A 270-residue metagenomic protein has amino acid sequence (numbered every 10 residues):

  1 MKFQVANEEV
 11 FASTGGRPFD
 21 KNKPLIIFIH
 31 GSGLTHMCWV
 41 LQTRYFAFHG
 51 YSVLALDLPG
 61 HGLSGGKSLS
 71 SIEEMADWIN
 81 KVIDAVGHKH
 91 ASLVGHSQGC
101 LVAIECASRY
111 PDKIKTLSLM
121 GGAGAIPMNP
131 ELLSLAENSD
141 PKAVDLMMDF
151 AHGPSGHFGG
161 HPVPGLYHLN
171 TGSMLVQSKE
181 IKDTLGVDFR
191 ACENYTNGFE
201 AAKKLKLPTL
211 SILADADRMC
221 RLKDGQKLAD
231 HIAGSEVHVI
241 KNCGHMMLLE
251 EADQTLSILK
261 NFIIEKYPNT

Functional and structural regions predicted by a protein language model:
M1-I26, F48-Y51, K89, K260-T270: Alpha/beta-hydrolase fold catalytic core
N7-E9, S13-G15, V40-F48, S52-Q98 (+1 more regions): Active-site loop/oxyanion-hole signature of alpha/beta-hydrolase fold enzymes
G31-L34, S97: Active-site glycine-rich loops that stabilize anionic/oxyanionic intermediates across multiple enzyme folds
L101-L146: Flexible "cap/lid" loop of the alpha/beta hydrolase fold
S134-K204: Conserved alpha/beta-hydrolase catalytic His-Asp/Glu region
L205, S211-L213, D217: Short beta-strand/loop motif that positions the catalytic acidic residue of the alpha/beta-hydrolase fold
R218-D224: Conserved alpha/beta-hydrolase "acid-adjacent" motif
S235-T270: Catalytic active-site module of serine/aspartate enzymes centered on a nucleophile-bearing elbow/loop
